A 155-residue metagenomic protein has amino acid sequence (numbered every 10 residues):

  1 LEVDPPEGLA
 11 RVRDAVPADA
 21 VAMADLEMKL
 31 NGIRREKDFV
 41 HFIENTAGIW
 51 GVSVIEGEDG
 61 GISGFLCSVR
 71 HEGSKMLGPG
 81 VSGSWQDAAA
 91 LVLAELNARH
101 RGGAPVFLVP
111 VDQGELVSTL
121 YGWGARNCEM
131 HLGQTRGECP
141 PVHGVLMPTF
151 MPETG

Functional and structural regions predicted by a protein language model:
L1-M76, Q86: Amide-forming acyltransferase catalytic core, primarily the GNAT-like/NAT-type and related acyltransferase folds
L1-P5, V69, P79-V81, G102-G155: Active-site/acyl-donor-binding loops of N-acyltransferases
P17-A20, N97-A98, D112: A generic structural signal for ordered alpha-helices
M28, N97-H100, Y121: A general structural signal for alpha-helical elements within enzymatic catalytic domains
T46-A47, R99-G102: A structural signal for short coil/turn segments at secondary-structure junctions
S84-A98, S118: Conserved acetyl-CoA-binding loop-helix of GNAT-fold acetyltransferases
